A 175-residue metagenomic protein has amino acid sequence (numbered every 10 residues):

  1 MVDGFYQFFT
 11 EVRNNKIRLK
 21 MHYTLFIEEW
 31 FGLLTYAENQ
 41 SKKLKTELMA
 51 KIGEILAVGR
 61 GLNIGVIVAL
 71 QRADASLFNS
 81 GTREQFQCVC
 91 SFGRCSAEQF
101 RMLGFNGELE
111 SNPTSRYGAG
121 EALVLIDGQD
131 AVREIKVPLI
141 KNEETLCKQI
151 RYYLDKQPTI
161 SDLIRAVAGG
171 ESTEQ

Functional and structural regions predicted by a protein language model:
M1-T24: Mechanochemical coupling/switch segment within NTP-driven translocation systems
M1-V2, K45-V68, C95-S96: Substrate-engagement module of ASCE P-loop NTPases
D3-E11, G32-N39, V58-G61: Conserved helix-loop functional segments at active or binding sites
E11-L19, K51, L56-N63, G81-Q85: Conserved catalytic network of the ASCE P-loop NTPase/AAA+ motor domain
V12, A37-K45, Q149, T159: N-terminal helicase ATP-binding lobe
I17-K45: Conserved P-loop NTPase "ATPase switch" module shared by AAA+ and STAND
L62, V68-R151, P158-S161, R165-V167: Conserved ATP-driven motor cores of ASCE-family P-loop NTPases powering translocation/secretion/packaging/pilus
E174-Q175: Terminal-proximal interaction/regulatory segments of ATP-powered molecular machines
